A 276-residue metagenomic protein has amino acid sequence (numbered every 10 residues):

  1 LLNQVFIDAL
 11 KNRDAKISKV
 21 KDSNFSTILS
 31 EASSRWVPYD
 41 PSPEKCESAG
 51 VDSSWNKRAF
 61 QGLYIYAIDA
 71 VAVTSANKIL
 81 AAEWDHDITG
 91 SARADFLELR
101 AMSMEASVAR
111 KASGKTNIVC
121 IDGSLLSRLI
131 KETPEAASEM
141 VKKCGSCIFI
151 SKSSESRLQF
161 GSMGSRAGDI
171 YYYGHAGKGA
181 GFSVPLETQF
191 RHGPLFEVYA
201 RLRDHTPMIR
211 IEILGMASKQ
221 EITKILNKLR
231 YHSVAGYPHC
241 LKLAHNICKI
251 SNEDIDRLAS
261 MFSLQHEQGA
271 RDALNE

Functional and structural regions predicted by a protein language model:
L1-S42, C46, K78-E83, A94-E276: Long, contiguous domain-sized segments
C46-N56: Two-metal-ion RNase H-like nuclease active-site motif
W55-R93: Acidic, metal-ligating active-site segments
